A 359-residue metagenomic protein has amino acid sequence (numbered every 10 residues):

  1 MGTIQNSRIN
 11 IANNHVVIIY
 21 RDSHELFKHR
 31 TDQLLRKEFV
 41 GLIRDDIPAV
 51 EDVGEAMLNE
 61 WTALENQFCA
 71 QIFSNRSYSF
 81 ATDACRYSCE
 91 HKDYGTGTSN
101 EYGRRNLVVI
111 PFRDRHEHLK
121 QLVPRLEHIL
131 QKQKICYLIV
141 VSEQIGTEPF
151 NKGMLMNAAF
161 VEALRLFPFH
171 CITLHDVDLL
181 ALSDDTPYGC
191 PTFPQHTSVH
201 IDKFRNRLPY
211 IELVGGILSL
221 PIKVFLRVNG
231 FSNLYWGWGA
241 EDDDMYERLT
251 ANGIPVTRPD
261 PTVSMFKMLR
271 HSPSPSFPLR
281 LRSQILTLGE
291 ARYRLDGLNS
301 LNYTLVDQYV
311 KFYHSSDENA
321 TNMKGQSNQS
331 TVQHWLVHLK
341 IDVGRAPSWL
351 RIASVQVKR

Functional and structural regions predicted by a protein language model:
G2, N6-L58, T62, L234-G237 (+1 more regions): C-terminal catalytic/acceptor-binding lobe
A84-S88, C136: Polar/charged low-complexity regulatory segments
C85, D93-Y102: Short boundary motifs at domain starts and secondary-structure transition points
E101-G103, R115, L122-C136: Short, acidic, metal-binding catalytic loop of nucleotide-sugar glycosyltransferases
R104-L107, L138, D244: Cell-envelope/extracellular polymer assembly enzymes that use nucleotide-activated donors
L107-R115: A conserved hydrophobic helix/loop-capping motif in glycosyltransferases and polysaccharide synthases
K120-V123, K132-F169, F204: Active-site-proximal specificity loops/subdomain of glycosyltransferases
T147, G153, F160, C171-H175 (+1 more regions): Conserved catalytic core of nucleotide-sugar-dependent glycosyltransferases
